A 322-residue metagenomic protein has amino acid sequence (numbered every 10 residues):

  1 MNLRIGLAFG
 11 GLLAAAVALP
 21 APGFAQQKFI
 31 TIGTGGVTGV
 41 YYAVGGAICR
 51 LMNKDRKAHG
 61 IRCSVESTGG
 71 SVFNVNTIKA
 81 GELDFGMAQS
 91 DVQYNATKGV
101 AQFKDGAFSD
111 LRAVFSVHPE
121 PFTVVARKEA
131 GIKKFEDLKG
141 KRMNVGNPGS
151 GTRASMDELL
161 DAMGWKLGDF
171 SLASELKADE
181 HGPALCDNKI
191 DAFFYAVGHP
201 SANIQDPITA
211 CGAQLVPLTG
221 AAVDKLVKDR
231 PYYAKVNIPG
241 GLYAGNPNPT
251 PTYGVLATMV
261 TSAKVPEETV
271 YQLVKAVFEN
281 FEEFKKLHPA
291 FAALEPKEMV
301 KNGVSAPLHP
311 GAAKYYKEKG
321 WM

Functional and structural regions predicted by a protein language model:
M1-G11: Bacterial N-terminal signal peptides that target proteins for export
V17-A25: Sec/Tat signal peptide C-region and signal peptidase I cleavage site
Q26-N95, K104: N-terminal (or domain-start) structured segment
F29-D55, E120-D187, E282-K285, N302 (+2 more regions): Bilobed "Venus flytrap"/periplasmic-binding protein-like clamshell domains and structurally analogous long
S90-V92, V100-Q102, A130, K166-V260 (+1 more regions): Pocket-lining segment of extracytoplasmic ligand-binding domains
K104-V117, F122, L242-P251: A structural signal for short loop-to-beta-strand junctions that line the ligand-binding cleft of periplasmic/secreted
K141-E158, Y232-K301: Ligand-binding clefts/hinges and TM-proximal coupling segments of bilobed small-molecule sensing domains
E180, C186-N188, V197-L215, K225-K228 (+2 more regions): An extracytoplasmic/periplasmic, membrane-proximal ligand-sensing/linker region
